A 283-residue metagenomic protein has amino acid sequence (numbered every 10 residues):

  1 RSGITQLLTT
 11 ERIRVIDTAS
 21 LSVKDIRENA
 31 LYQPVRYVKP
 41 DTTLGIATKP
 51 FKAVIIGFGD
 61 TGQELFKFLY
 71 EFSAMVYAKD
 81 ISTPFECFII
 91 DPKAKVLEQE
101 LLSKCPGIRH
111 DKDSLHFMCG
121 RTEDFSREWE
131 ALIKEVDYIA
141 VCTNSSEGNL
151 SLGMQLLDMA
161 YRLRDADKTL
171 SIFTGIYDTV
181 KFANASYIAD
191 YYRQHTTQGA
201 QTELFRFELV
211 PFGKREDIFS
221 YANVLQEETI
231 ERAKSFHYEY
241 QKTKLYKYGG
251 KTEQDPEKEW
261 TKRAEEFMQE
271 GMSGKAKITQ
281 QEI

Functional and structural regions predicted by a protein language model:
R1-I283: Cytosolic regulatory regions of ion transport systems
